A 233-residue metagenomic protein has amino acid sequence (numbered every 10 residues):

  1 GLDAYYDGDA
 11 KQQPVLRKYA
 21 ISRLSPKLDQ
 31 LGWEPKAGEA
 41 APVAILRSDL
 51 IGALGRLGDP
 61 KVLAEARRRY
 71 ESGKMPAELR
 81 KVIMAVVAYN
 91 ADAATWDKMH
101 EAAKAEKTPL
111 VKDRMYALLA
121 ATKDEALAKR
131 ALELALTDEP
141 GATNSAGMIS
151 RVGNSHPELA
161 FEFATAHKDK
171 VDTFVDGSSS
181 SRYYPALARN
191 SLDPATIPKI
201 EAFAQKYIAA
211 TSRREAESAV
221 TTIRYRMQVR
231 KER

Functional and structural regions predicted by a protein language model:
G1-R233: Long, ordered, helix-rich scaffold segments
